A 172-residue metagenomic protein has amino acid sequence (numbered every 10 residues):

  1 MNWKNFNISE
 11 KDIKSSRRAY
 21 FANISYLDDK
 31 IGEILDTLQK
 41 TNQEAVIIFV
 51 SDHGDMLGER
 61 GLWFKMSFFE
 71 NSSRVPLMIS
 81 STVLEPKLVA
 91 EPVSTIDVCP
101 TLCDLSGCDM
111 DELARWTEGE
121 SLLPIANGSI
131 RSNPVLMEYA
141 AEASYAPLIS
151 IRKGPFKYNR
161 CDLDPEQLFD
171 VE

Functional and structural regions predicted by a protein language model:
M1-P92, L105-E112: Active-site-proximal cap/lid insertion segments
D29, V171-E172: Short, ordered coil/turn segments that flank beta-strands lining enzyme active or ligand-binding pockets
H53-E59, S80, E85, I96-C99 (+1 more regions): C-terminal cap/loop subdomain of S1 sulfatases and analogous C-terminal strand-loop tails that border
